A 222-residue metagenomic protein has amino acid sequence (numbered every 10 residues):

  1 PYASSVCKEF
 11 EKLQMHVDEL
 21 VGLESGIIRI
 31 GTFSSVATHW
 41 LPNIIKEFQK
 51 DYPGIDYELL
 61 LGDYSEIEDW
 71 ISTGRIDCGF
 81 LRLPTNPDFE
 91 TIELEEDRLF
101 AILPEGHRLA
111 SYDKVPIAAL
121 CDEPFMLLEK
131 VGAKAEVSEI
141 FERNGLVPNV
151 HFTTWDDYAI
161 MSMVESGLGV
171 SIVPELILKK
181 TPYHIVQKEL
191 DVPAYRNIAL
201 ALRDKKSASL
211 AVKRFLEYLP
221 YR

Functional and structural regions predicted by a protein language model:
P1-E19, S25, F100: Alpha-helical "hinge/linker" immediately C-terminal to small N-terminal DNA-binding modules
M15, V21-P87, V147, T153-T154: Central regulatory/effector-binding core of bacterial HTH transcription factors
V21-G22, F89-L99, L103-F125, L210: Flexible hinge/capping segments at coil-to-helix
I27-G31, G79, I102, M126 (+2 more regions): Short, well-ordered beta-strand segments
V36, W40, V186-R222: A late-sequence structural motif
D63-E68, S72-R75, R82, G132-V186: Hydrophobic hinge/microswitch elements
P87-E93, D97-R98, Y112, Y158-K205: Beta-alpha-beta core module
E123-N144, A208-L216: Secondary-structure junction motif
